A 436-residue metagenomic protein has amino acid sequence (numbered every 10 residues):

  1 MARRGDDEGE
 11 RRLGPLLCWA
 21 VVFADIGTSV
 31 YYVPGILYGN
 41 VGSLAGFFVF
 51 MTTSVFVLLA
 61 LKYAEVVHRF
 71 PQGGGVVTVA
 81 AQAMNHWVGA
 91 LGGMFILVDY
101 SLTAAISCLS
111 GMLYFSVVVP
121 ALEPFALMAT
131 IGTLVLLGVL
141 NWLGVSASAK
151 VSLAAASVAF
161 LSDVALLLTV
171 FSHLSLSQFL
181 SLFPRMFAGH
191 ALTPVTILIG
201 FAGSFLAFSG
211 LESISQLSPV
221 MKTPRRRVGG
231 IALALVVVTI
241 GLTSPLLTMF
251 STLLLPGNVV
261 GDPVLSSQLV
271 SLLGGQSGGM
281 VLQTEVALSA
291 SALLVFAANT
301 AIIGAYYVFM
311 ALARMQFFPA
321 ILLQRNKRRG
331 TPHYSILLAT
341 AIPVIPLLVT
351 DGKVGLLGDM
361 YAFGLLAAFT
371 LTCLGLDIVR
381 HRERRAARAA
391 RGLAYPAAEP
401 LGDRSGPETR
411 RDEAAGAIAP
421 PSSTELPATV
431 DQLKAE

Functional and structural regions predicted by a protein language model:
M1-V33, V57, L61, G73 (+7 more regions): Membrane-interface "cap" regions at the ends of multi-pass membrane proteins
R4-G5, A156-G210, Q216, K222 (+4 more regions): Helix-loop-helix junctions that connect adjacent transmembrane segments in multi-pass membrane transporters
E10-V22, N85-L97, A129-T130, G189-A202 (+3 more regions): Select transmembrane alpha-helical segments in multipass membrane proteins
P34-F95, L102-T133, V237-G241, P245: Extracellular loop-to-transmembrane helix junctions
N85, A232-A298, L322-K353: TM-loop-TM module centered on a large, flexible mid-protein loop between adjacent transmembrane helices in multi-pass
H86-G89, P124-I131, K222-T243, M310-L348 (+3 more regions): Loop-to-transmembrane helix boundary motifs in multi-pass membrane proteins
A126-H173, A232-V236, G358-L371, A394-G402: Membrane-interface loop-to-helix entry segments
S162-T169, A301-G304, V308-F318, G358-L393 (+2 more regions): Hydrophobic alpha-helical segments of multi-pass membrane transport proteins
